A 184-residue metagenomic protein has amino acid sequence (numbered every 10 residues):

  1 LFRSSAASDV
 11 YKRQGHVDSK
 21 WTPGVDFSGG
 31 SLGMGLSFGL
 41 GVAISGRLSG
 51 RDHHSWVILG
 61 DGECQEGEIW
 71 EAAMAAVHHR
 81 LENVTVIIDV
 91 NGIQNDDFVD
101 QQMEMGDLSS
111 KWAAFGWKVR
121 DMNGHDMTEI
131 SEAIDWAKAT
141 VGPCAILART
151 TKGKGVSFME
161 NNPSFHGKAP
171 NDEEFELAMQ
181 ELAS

Functional and structural regions predicted by a protein language model:
L1-A7, Y11: Single conserved hydrophobic/aromatic residue that forms the stacking wall/gate of nucleotide- or nucleobase-binding
R13-S184: Glycine-rich ThDP/TPP pyrophosphate-binding loop and its adjacent helix/strand module within ThDP-dependent enzymes
